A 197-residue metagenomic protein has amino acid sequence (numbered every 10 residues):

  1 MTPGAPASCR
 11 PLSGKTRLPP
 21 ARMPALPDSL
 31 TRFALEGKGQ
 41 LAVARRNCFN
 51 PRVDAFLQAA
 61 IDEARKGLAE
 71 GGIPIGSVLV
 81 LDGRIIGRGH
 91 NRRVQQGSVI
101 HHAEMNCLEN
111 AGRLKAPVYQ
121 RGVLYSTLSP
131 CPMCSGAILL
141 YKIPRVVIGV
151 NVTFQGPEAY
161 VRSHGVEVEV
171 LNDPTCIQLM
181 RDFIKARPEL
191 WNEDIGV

Functional and structural regions predicted by a protein language model:
M1-S8, L12-R17, A21-R22, K38-Q40: Intrinsic, low-complexity polybasic segments
R10, T31-L35, A42, P157: Short, low-complexity, intrinsically disordered N-terminal modules that encode targeting/processing signals
K15, D28, E36-G39, N47: Intrinsically disordered, low-complexity polyampholyte segments enriched for Lys and acidic residues
G39, A44-G67, L139-V197: Zinc-dependent deaminase
A60, A64-G67, S77, A103 (+2 more regions): Small-residue (primarily alanine) positions within well-ordered alpha-helices, especially packing/interaction faces
E70-P74: Short, flexible loop/turn motifs enriched in small residues
I75-G83: Short beta-strand scaffold segments in enzyme catalytic cores
G87-R181: Zn2+-dependent cytidine deaminase-like catalytic core
